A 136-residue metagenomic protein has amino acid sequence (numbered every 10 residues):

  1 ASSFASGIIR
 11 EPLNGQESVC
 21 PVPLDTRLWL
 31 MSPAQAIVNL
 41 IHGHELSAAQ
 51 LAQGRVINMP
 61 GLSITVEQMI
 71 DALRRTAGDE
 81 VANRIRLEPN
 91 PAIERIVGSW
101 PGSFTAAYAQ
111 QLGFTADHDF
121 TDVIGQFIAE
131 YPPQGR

Functional and structural regions predicted by a protein language model:
A1-T26: NAD(P)-dependent short-chain dehydrogenase/reductase
S3, L28-A34, I64, F104 (+1 more regions): Residue-level signal for the nucleotide or nucleotide-sugar donor/cofactor binding architecture
S6, E67-D71, S103: Short, surface-exposed alpha-helical segments at coil->helix boundaries
I9, P33-I41, F120-G125: Short, amphipathic alpha-helical "lid/cap" segments that border enzyme active or binding sites
P12, Q35-N39, G43-E94: Mid/C-terminal beta-alpha module of Rossmann-like enzyme folds, strongest in SDR-family dehydrogenases/epimerases
P23, R27-W29, Q53, P60 (+3 more regions): NAD(P)H-dependent oxidoreductase Rossmann-fold/reductase module
P89, P101-Q111, H118-R136: Amphipathic terminal alpha-helices
